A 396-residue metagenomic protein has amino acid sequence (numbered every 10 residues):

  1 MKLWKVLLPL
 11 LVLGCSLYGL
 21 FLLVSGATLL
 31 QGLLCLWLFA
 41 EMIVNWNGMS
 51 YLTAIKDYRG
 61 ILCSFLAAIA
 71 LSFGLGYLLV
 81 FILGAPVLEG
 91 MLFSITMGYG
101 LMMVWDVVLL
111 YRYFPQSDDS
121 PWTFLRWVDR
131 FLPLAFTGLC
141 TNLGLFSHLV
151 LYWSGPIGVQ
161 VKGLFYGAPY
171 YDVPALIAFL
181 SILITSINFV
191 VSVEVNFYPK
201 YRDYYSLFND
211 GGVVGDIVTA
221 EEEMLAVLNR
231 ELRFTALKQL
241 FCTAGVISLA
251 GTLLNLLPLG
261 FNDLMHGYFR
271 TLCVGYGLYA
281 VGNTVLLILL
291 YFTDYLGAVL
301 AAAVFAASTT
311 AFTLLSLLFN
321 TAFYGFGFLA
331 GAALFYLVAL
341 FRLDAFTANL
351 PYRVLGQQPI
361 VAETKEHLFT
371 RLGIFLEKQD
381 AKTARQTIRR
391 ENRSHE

Functional and structural regions predicted by a protein language model:
M1, I184-G215: Helix-loop junctions and terminal segments of transmembrane helices in multi-pass membrane transport/translocation
M1-G19, L207-V246: Membrane-water interface segments that mark the loop-to-transmembrane alpha-helix transition
W4-G48, L240-S248, P258-V285: Alpha-helical transmembrane segments of multi-pass membrane proteins
V12, C63-Y77, L125-P133, A303-T310 (+1 more regions): Small-residue-rich segments of transmembrane alpha-helices in multi-pass membrane proteins, especially helix faces
L34-A54, M91-V104, A250, G267-F292 (+2 more regions): Short runs within selected transmembrane alpha-helices of multi-pass transporters and secretion channels
S64-L110, A322-A345: Hydrophobic alpha-helical transmembrane segments
S94-E194: Transmembrane helical elements of multi-pass membrane transporters/channels
K200-G212, L350-R389: Short, highly charged, low-complexity non-transmembrane loops/tails of multi-pass membrane proteins
